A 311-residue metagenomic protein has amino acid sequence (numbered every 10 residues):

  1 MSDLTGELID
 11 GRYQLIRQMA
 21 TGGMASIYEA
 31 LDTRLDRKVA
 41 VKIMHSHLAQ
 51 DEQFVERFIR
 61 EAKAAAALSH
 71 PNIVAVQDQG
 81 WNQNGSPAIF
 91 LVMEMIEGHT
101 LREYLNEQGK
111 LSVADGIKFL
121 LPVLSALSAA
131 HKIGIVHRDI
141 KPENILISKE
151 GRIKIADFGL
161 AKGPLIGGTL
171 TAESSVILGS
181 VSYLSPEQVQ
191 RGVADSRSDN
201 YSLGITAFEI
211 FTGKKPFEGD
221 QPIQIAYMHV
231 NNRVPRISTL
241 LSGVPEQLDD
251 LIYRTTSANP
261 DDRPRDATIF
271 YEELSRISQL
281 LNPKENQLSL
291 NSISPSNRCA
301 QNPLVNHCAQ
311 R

Functional and structural regions predicted by a protein language model:
I16-G22, I27: Protein kinase glycine-rich loop
H45-A67: AlphaC helix of the eukaryotic protein kinase fold
E52, K149-V193: Activation segment of protein kinases
Q79: Activation-segment/catalytic-loop signature of the eukaryotic protein kinase fold
G85-T100, Y104: Conserved short submotifs of the Hanks-type protein kinase catalytic core that shape the nucleotide-binding pocket
F119-L120: Activation segment signature within eukaryotic-like protein kinase domains
L124-I135: Protein kinase catalytic-loop region centered on the HRD/HxD motif
S180-P283: C-terminal lobe helix-coil module of Hanks-type protein kinase domains
